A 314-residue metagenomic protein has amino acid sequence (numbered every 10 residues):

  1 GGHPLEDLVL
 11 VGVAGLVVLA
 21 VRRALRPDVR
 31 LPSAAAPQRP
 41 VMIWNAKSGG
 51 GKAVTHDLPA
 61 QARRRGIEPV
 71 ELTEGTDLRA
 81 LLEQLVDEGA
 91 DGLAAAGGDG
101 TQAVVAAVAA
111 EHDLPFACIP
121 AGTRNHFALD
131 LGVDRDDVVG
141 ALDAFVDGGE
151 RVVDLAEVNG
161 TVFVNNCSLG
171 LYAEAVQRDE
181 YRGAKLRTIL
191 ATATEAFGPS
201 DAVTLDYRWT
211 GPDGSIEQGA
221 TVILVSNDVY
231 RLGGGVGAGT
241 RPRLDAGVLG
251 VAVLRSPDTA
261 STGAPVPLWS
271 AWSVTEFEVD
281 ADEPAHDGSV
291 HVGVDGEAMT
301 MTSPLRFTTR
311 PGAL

Functional and structural regions predicted by a protein language model:
G1-L93, A103: ATP/NTP phosphate-donor binding region
G1-R22, P212, R243-A246, V253-L314: ATP/nucleoside-binding phosphotransfer catalytic cores, i.e., glycine-rich phosphate-binding loops
A34, V41-I43, K47, K52-H56 (+3 more regions): Catalytic core of DAGKc-family lipid kinases
A95-D99: N-terminal glycine-rich "phosphate-gripper" loop used for MgATP/nucleotide binding and carboxylate activation
G100-V105, H126-F127: Short glycine/serine/threonine-rich phosphate/pyrophosphate-binding segments that cradle anionic phosphate groups
Y172-A175, I216-G219, R231-G235, T259-T262: Short acidic/glycine-rich loop or secondary-structure boundary segments that cap or lie
R182-D201, G235-G237, G250-A271: Alpha-helical membrane-targeting segments
A220-R255: Active-site beta-loop-alpha substructure in enzyme catalytic cores, prototypically the cysteine-centered nucleophile
